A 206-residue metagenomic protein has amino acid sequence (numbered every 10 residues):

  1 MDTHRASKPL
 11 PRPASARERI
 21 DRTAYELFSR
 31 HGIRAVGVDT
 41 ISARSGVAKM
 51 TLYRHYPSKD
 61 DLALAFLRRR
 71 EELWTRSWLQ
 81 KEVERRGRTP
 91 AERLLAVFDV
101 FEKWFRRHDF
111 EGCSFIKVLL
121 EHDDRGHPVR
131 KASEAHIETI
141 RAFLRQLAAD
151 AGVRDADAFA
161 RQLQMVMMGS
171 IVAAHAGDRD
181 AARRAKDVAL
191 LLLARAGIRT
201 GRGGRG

Functional and structural regions predicted by a protein language model:
M1-S15, A194-G206: N-terminal intrinsically disordered/low-complexity leader segments
R19, T23, L27-D61, A65: Helix-turn-helix
A65, L79-R107, D150, A160-L163: Hydrophobic alpha-helical connector segments
R68-T75: Short, basic, alpha-helical segments at the C-terminal edge of helix-turn-helix-like DNA-binding modules
L95, E138-R141, R145, K186 (+1 more regions): An amphipathic alpha-helix signature
R107-H127, K131: Amphipathic alpha-helical segments used for helix-helix packing
V129-A135, A149-G206: Hydrophobic/aromatic-rich alpha-helical bundle segments in the mid-to-C-terminal region
